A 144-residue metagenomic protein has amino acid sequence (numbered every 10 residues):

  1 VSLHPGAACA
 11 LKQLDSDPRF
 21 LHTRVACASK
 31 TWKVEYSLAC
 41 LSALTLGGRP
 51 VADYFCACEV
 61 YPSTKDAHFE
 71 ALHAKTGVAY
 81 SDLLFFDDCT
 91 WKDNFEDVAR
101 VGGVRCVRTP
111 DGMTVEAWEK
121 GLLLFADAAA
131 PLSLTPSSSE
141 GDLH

Functional and structural regions predicted by a protein language model:
V1-C27, E35-S37: Short, acidic loop-to-helix structural element flanking the phosphoryl-transfer center in phosphate-processing enzymes
V1-H4, C27-S29, P50, H73 (+2 more regions): Functionally constrained cores in energy, signaling, and assembly domains
V1-P5, V60-D66, G112: Conserved phosphate-coordination/catalytic loops
C9, Q13, A39-A43, A71 (+1 more regions): Charged/polar, solvent-exposed surface patches and flexible loops
R19-T23, V51, V104: Generic, low-specificity signal for short hydrophobic/alpha-helical stretches with a mild N-terminal bias, encompassing
A26-L83: Substrate-recognition "cap/lid" segment bordering the active-site pocket of phosphatases
D66-L84, C89-H144: Asp-based, Mg2+/Mn2+-dependent phosphohydrolase catalytic module
